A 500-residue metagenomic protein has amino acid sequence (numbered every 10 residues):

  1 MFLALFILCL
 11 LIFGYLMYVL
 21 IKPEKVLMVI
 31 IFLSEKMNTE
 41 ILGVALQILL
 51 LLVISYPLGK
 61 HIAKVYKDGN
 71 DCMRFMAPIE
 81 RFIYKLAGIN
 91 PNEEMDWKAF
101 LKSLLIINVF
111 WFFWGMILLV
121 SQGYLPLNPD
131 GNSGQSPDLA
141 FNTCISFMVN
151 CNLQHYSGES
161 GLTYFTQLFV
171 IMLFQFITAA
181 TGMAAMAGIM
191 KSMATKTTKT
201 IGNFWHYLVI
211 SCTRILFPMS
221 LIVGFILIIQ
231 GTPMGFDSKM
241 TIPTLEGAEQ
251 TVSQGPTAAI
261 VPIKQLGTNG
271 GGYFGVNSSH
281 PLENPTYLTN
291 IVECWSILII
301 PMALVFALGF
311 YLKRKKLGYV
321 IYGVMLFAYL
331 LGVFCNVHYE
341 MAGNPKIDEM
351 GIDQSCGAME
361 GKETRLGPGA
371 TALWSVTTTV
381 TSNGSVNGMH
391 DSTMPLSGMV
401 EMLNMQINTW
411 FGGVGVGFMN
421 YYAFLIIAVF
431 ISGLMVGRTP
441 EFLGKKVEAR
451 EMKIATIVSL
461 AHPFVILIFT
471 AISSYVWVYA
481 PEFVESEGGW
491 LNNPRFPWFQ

Functional and structural regions predicted by a protein language model:
F2-I12, Q47, L51: Alpha-helical transmembrane segments of integral membrane proteins
M37-N142, T198, G202, H206 (+1 more regions): N-terminal alpha-helical transmembrane segments of multi-pass membrane transport and channel/translocase proteins
L58-N70, L118-D130, T195-T198, I226-M240 (+5 more regions): Juxtamembrane/interface segments at transmembrane-helix termini
L104-L118, I210-P233, I297-I300, G309 (+3 more regions): Selective recognition of specific alpha-helical transmembrane segments in multi-pass small-molecule
P126-V170, P233-W295, D348-V416, F483-Q500: P-loop potassium selectivity filter motif centered on the GYG triad
L162-F236, L288-Y319: A conserved hydrophobic secondary-structure block that centers on an alpha-helix together with its immediately flanking
L288-Y319, M325-F327, S382-K453: Long hydrophobic segments that form regular secondary structure
A423-I427, S432, V436, I454-G488 (+1 more regions): C-terminal catalytic subdomain
